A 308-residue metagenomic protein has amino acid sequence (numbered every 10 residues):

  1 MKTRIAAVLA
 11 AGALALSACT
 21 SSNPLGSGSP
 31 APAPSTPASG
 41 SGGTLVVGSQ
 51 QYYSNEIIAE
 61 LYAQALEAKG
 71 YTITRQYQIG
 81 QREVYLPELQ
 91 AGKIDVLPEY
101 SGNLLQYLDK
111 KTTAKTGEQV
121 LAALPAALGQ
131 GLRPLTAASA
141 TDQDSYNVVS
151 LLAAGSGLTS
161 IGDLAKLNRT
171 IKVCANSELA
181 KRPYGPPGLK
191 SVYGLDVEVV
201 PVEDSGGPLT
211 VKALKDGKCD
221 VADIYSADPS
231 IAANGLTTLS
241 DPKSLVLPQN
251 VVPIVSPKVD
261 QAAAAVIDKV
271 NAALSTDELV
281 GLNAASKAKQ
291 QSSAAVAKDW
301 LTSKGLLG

Functional and structural regions predicted by a protein language model:
A15-A18: C-terminal motif of bacterial Sec signal peptides marking the signal peptidase cleavage site
T20-N23: Bacterial signal peptide processing site
G40-S54, Y71-Q76, R169-A175: Short, well-ordered beta-strand elements
Y53, R75-P87, E198-K212: Short helix-initiation/N-cap motifs at beta->coil->alpha
L108-L135, K218-V221, S230-K243: Ligand-binding "clamshell"
G117-V173, A272-T276: A conserved helix-loop-strand patch within extracytoplasmic ligand-binding domains of the periplasmic binding
D144-A154, Q249-Q261: A bilobed periplasmic-binding-protein/Venus flytrap-type ligand-binding module shared by bacterial periplasmic
T170-D241: Ligand-binding pocket segment of bilobal, Venus flytrap-like solute-binding proteins
